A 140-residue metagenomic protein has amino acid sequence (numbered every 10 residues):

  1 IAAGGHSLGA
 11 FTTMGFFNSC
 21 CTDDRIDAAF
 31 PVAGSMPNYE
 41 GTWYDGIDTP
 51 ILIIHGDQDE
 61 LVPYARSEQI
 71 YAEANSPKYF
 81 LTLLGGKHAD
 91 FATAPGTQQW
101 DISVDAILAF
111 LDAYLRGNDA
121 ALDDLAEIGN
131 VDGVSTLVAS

Functional and structural regions predicted by a protein language model:
I1-I47: Primarily recognizes the serine-hydrolase "nucleophile elbow" in alpha/beta-hydrolase and SGNH/GDSL folds
F17-T22, A72-N75, L108, D112-R116: Sec-exported extracytoplasmic/periplasmic mature domains
A28, T49-L52, P77-Y79: Proline-centered loop/turn at the N-terminus of a beta-strand
I47, I53-H55, D59: Short beta-strand/loop motif that positions the catalytic acidic residue of the alpha/beta-hydrolase fold
Q58-V62, H88-A89: Acidic catalytic loop of the alpha/beta-hydrolase fold
V62-A72: Short alpha-helix in the alpha/beta-hydrolase fold that links the catalytic acid
A74-F91: Catalytic histidine neighborhood in serine/cysteine hydrolases with alpha/beta-hydrolase-type architecture
G85, A94-S140: Alpha/beta-hydrolase-fold serine-hydrolase catalytic core, especially in secreted/extracellular enzymes
